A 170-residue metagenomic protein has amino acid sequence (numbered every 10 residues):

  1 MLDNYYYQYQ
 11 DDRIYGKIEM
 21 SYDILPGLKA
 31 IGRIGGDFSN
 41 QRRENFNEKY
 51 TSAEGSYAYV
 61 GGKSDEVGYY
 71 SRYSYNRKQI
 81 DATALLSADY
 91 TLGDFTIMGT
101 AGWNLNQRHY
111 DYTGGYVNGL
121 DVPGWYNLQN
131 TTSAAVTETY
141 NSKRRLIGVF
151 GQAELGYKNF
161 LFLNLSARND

Functional and structural regions predicted by a protein language model:
M1, N45-G68, H109-T137: Surface-exposed loop/turn segments flanking beta-strands in extracellular/periplasmic regions
L2-N45, S71-T91, M98, Y110-Y112 (+1 more regions): Outer-membrane beta-barrel transmembrane strands
G102-N104: N-terminal glycine-rich FAD/FM-binding segment characteristic of electron-transfer flavoproteins
